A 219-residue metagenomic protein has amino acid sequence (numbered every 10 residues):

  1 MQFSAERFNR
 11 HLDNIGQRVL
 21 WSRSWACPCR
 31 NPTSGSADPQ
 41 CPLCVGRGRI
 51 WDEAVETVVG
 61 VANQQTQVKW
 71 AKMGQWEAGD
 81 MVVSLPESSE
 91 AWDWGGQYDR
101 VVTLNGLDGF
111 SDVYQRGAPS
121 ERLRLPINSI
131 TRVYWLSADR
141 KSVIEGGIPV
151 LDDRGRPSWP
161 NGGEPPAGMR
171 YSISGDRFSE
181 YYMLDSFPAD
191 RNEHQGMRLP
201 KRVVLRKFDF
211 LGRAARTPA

Functional and structural regions predicted by a protein language model:
M1-W76, S186-A219: N-terminal disorder-to-order initiation segments that are Gly/Lys/Arg-biased and fold into the first beta/loop/alpha
Q17-V19, W25-C27, R100, N128-L136: Short polybasic amphipathic segments
S22, R30, A62, S84-P86 (+3 more regions): A structural detector for beta-sheet-dominated domains
G79-W94, S158: Short alpha-helix capping/helix-loop boundary micro-motifs
D80-L85, V102, Q195-G196: Active-site scaffold segments
E90-F110: Short, acidic/charged, Gly/Pro-enriched secondary-structure junctions
L107-G162, A167-G168, S172-S179, L184-M197 (+1 more regions): Extended beta-strand solenoid/passenger and fiber regions
